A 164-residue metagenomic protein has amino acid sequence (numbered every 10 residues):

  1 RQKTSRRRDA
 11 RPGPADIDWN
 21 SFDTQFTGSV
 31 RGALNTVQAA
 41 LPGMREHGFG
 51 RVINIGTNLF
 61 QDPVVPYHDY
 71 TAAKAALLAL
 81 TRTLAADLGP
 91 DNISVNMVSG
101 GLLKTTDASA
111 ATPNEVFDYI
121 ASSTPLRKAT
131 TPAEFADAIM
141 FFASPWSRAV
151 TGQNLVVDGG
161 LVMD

Functional and structural regions predicted by a protein language model:
R1-D23, E46, P66-D69, A108-T112: Conserved mid-core segment of classical short-chain dehydrogenase/reductases
R11, D62, L126, M140 (+1 more regions): Short C-terminal tail/terminal secondary-structure segment of NAD(P)H-dependent dehydrogenase/reductase domains
A15-L34, F49, I53, L77 (+1 more regions): Catalytic Tyr-X3-Lys loop
V37, A73, T81: Active-site helix of classical SDR
P42, A86-D87, R148: Alpha-helical segment proximal to the catalytic Tyr-Lys
P63-T71, T83: Active-site loop-to-helix junction immediately N-terminal to the catalytic Tyr of the SDR YXXXK motif in Rossmann-fold
G89, S94, V150-G152: Short, small/polar-rich loop/turn modules that mediate ligand/substrate recognition or access, typified
P90, M97-T124, E134: A glycine/serine/threonine-rich, flexible loop-to-helix segment that serves as the NAD(P) cofactor-binding "lid"
